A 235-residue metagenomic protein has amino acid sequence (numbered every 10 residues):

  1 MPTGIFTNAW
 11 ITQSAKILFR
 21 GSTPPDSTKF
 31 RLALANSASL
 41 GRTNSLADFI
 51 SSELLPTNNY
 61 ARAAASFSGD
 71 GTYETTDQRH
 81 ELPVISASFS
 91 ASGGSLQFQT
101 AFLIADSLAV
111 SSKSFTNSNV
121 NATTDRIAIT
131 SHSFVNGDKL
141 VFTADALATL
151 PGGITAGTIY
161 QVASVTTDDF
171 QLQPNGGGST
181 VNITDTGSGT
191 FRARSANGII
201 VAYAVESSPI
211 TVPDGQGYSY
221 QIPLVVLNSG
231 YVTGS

Functional and structural regions predicted by a protein language model:
M1-Q99, A105-S111, R194-S235: Small cysteine-rich, disulfide-bonded extracellular modules of the LU/uPAR three-finger superfamily and closely related
S22-T23, A101-D106, Q161-S164, L172-P174: Beta-strand-rich, repetitive solenoid scaffolds
S111-S195: Small/polar beta-strand repeat architecture
